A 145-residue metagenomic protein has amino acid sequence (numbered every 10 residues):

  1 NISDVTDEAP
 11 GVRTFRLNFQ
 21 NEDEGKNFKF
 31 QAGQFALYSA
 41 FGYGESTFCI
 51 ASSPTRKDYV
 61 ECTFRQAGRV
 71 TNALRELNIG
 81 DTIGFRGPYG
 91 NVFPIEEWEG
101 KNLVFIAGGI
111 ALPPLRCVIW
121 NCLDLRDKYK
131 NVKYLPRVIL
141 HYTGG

Functional and structural regions predicted by a protein language model:
N1-D81, T143-G145: Ferredoxin-reductase
R69-G145: FNR/FR-type flavoprotein reductase catalytic core
